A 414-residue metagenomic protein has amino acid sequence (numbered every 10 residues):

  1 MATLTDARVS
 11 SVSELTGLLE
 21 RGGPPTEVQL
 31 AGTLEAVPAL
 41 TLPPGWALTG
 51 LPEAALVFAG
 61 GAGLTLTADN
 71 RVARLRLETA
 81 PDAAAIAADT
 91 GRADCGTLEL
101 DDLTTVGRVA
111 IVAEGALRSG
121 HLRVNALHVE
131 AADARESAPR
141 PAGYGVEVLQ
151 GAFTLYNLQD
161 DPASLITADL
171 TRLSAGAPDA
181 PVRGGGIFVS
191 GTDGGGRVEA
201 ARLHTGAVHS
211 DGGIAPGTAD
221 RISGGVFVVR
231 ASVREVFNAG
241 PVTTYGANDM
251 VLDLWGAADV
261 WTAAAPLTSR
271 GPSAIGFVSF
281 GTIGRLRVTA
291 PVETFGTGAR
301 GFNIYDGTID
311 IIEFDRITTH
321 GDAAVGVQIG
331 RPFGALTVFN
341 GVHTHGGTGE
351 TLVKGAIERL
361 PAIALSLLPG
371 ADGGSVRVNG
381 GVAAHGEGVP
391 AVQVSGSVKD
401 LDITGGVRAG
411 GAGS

Functional and structural regions predicted by a protein language model:
A2-Q29: Acidic Gly/Asp/Thr-rich repetitive segments characteristic of extracellular carbohydrate-active and adhesion proteins
S13-E14, G32-E35, A54: Short beta->alpha connector loops
E20, E35-T49, A55-T97, G107-R118 (+2 more regions): Extracellular beta-strand-rich solenoid/capping regions of secreted or surface-exposed proteins that bind or remodel
E53-A59, A73-A84, L100-I111, R123-L155 (+9 more regions): Beta-strand-rich solenoid/repeat architectures in extracellular/passenger domains of polysaccharide-targeting enzymes
L64, A116-S119, V124, L252 (+2 more regions): Sequence/structural signature of small/polar-enriched beta-strand/turn repeats that build beta-strand-rich repeat
D69, R92, T97, A116-S119 (+7 more regions): Structural signal for repeat-unit boundaries in curved repeat scaffolds
V251, G276, G301, G326 (+2 more regions): Mature, well-folded catalytic/scaffold domains that follow N-terminal targeting or propeptide regions
